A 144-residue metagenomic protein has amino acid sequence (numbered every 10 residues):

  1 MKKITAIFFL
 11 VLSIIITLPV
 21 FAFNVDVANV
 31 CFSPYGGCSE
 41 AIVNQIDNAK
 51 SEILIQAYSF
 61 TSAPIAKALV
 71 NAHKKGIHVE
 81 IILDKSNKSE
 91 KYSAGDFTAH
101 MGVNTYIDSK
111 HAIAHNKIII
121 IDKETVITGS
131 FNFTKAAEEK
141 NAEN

Functional and structural regions predicted by a protein language model:
M1-I4: Positively charged n-region of N-terminal signal peptides that target proteins for export
F8-T17: Bacterial N-terminal signal peptides
L18-N24: Sec/Tat signal peptide C-region and signal peptidase I cleavage site
S33, D84, D108-K110: Conserved beta-strand termini and adjacent loop/short-helix elements that scaffold enzyme active sites in alpha/beta
S33-C38, S62: A general structural motif
G37-E40, K67, I113: Alpha-helical scaffolding within the catalytic cores of extracellular/periplasmic polymer-degrading hydrolases
N44-V103: Primarily the HKD phosphodiesterase
I53, N104-N144: HKD (HxKxxxxD) catalytic microenvironment of the phospholipase D
